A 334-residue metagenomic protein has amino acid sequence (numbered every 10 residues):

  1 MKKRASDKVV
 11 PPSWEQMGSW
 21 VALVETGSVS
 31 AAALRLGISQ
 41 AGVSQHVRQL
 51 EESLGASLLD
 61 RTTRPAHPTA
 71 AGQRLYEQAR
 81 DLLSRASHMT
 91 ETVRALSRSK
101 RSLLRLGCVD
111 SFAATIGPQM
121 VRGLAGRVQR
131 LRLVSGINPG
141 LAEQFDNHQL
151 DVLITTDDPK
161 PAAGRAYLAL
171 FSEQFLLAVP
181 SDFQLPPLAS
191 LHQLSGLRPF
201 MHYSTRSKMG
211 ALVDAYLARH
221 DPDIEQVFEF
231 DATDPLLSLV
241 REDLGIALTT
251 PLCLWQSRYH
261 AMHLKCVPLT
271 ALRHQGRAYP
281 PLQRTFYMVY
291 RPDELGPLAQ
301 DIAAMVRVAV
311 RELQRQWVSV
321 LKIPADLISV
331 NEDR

Functional and structural regions predicted by a protein language model:
V21-G37: Short helix-boundary/capping micro-motifs
E51-A70: A short LG(V/I)-centered, amphipathic sequence patch enriched for acidic residue(s) preceding the LG motif
S53-L54, L75-S97: Alpha-helical linker/hinge and terminal dimerization helices associated with HTH transcriptional regulators
R101-P161: Central regulatory/effector-binding core of bacterial HTH transcription factors
Q129-I137, T156, Y203, D223-P235: Short beta-strand-to-loop elements that line the ligand-binding cleft of bilobed periplasmic-binding protein-like
A162-L168, E173, P235-P292: Beta-alpha-beta core module
G164-M201: Flexible hinge/capping segments at coil-to-helix
L185, P199-H220, P251, G296-V306 (+2 more regions): Secondary-structure junction motif
